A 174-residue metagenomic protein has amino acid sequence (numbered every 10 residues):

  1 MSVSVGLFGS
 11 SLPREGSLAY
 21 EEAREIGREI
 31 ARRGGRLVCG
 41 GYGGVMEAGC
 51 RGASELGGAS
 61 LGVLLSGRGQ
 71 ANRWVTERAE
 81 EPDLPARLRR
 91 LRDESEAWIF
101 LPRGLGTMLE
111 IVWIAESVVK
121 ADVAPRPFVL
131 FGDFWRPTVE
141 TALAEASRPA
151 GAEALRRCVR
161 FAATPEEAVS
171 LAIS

Functional and structural regions predicted by a protein language model:
M1-L61: Glycine-rich beta-alpha loop segments
E21, G27, G44-L109: Acidic/glycine-enriched connector segments
G43-A48, W135-S147: Glycine-rich, charge-decorated loop segments at or immediately adjacent to ligand/cofactor-binding or catalytic sites
L64-S66, L101, V118-T141, E153-R156: Short, acidic/small-residue loops that bind anionic groups at enzyme active sites
A71-N72, R148-A154: Short, conserved catalytic or adaptor-binding loops enriched in Gly and charged residues
A97-W98, G151-S174: A charged, well-structured terminal subsegment
M108-V118: Amphipathic helical hotspot of TIR/SEFIR-family domains
